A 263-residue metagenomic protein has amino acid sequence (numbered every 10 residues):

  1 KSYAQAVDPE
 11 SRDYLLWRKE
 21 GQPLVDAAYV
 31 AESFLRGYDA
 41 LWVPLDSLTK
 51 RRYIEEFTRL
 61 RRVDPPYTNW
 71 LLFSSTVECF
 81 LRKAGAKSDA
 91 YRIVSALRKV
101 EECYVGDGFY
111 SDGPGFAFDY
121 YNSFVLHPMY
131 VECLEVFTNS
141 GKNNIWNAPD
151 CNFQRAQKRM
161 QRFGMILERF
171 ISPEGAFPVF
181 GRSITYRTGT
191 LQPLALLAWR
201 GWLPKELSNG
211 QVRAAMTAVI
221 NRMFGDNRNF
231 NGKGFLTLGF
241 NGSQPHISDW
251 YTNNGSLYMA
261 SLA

Functional and structural regions predicted by a protein language model:
K1-M160, E168-A195: Aromatic-lined, polymer-binding surfaces characteristic of secreted/periplasmic polysaccharide-degrading enzymes
L97-R98, M160-Q161, G225-N231: Short, functional N-terminal and low-complexity linear motifs
G164: Glycine-rich phosphate/ribose-binding loops and adjacent secondary-structure elements that form binding surfaces
L196-A263: Extended polysaccharide-engagement surfaces of secreted carbohydrate-active enzymes
